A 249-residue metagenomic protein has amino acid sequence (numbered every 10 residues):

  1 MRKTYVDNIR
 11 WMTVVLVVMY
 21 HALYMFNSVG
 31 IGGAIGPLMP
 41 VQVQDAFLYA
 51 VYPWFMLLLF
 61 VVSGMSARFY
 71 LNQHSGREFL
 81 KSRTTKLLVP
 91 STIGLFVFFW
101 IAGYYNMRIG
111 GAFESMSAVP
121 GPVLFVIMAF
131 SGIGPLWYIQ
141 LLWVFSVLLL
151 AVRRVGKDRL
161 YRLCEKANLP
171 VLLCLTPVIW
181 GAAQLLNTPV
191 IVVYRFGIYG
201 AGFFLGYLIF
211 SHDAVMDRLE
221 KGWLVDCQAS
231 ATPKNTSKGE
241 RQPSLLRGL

Functional and structural regions predicted by a protein language model:
M1-I179, N187-I191, G239-R247: Membrane-cytosol interface segments of multi-pass membrane proteins, especially ER/Golgi lipid-handling enzymes
T4, N8-W11, F196-Y199, V225: Alpha-helical transmembrane segments of integral membrane proteins
S66-F69, L150, G200-V215: Transmembrane alpha-helices and membrane-interface helical segments of multi-pass integral membrane enzymes
S75-K81, F210-K221: Hydrophobic, small-residue-rich membrane helices and short re-entrant helix-turn-helix hairpins that build
P90-L95, Y207-D217, P233: Juxtamembrane membrane-interface segments at transmembrane alpha-helix termini
I109-P122, V190-S211, L224, P233: Alpha-helical transmembrane segments of multi-pass integral membrane proteins, characterized by long hydrophobic
A182-N187, H212-V215: Transmembrane helix-loop junctions in multi-pass membrane proteins
D217-L249: Alpha-helical transmembrane segments and terminal signal-anchor/GPI-anchor hydrophobic tails, characterized by long
